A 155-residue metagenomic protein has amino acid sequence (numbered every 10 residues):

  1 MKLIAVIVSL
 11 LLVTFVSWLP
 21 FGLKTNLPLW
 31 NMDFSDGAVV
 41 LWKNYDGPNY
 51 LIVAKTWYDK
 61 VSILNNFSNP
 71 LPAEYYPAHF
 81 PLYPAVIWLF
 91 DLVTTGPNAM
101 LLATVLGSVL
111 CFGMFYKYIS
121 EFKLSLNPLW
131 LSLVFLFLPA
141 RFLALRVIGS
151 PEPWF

Functional and structural regions predicted by a protein language model:
M1-M32, S120: Start-transfer (signal-anchor) and selected internal transmembrane alpha helices of multi-pass inner/ER membrane
W18-A38, V61-L71, F142-A144: Juxtamembrane/transmembrane-helix boundary motifs at the membrane-water interface
W30, A85, T95-V105, S150 (+1 more regions): Preference for well-ordered, secondary-structure-rich cores of eukaryotic proteins
N44-T94: Short hydrophobic/aromatic helix or loop-helix immediately within or flanking a transmembrane segment in polytopic
D46, P77-A78, N98, L102 (+2 more regions): Replace "multi-pass membrane enzymes" with "multi-pass membrane proteins
A85-L89, A99-K123: Transmembrane-helix motifs of polytopic, lipid-linked glycan transferases
T95-A99, F115-L138: Transmembrane-helix signature of polytopic, membrane-embedded enzymes that assemble or transfer cell-envelope glycans
G107, F122, W130-F137, R141-F155: Multi-pass, polyprenyl lipid-linked donor-dependent membrane glycosyltransferases
